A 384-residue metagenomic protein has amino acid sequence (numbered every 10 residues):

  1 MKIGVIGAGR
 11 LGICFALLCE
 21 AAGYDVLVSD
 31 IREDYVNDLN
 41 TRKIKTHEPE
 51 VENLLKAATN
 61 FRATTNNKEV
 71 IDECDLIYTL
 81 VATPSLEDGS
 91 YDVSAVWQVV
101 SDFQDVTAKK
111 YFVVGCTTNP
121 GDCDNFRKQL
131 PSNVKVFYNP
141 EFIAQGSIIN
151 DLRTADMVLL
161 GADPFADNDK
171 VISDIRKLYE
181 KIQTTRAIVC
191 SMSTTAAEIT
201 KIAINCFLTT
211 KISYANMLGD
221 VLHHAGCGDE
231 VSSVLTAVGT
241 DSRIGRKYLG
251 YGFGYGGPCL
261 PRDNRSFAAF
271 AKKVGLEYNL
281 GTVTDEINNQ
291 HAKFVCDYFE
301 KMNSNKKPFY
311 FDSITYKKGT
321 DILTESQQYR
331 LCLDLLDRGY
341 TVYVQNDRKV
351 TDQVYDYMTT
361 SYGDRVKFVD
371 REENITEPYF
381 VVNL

Functional and structural regions predicted by a protein language model:
M1-L384: Structural/interface elements that position substrates and couple domains in central-metabolism enzymes
